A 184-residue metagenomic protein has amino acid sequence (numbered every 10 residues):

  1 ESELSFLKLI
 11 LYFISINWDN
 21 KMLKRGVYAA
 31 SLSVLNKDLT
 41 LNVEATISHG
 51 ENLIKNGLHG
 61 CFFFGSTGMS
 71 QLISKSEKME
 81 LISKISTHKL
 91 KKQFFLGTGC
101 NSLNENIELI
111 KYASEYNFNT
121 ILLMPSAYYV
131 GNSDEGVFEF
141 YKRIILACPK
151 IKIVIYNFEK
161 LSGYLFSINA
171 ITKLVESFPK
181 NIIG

Functional and structural regions predicted by a protein language model:
S2-S5: Low-acidity, Ser/Thr- and Arg-rich intrinsically disordered low-complexity segments
L23-A29, V34-K37, V43-L165: Active-site beta->alpha loop and helix N-cap motifs at the rims of alpha/beta catalytic domains
F158-G184: Catalytic alpha/beta core domains of metabolic enzymes, predominantly
